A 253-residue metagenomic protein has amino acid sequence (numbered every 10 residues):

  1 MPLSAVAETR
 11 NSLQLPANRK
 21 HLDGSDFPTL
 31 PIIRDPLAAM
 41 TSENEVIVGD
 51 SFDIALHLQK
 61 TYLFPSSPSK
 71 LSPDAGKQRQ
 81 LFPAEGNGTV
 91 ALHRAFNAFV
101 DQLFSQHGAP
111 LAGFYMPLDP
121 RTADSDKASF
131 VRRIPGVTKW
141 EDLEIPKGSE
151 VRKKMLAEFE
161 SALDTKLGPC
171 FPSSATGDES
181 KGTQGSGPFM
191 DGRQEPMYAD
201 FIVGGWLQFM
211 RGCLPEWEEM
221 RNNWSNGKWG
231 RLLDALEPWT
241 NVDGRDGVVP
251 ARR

Functional and structural regions predicted by a protein language model:
M1-K127: GST-like domain detector, emphasizing the conserved glutathione-binding G-site in the N-terminal thioredoxin-like
P2-S4, P83, G192-Q194, D246-R252: Acidic carboxylate-rich catalytic motifs and surrounding loops in phosphoryl-/glycosyl-chemistry enzymes
L71, Q80-E85, E216-E237: Short alpha-helical "patches" and their helix-cap loops
L92-R231: GST-like fold's C-terminal all-alpha helical module
A235-R253: Charge-dense, extended regions
